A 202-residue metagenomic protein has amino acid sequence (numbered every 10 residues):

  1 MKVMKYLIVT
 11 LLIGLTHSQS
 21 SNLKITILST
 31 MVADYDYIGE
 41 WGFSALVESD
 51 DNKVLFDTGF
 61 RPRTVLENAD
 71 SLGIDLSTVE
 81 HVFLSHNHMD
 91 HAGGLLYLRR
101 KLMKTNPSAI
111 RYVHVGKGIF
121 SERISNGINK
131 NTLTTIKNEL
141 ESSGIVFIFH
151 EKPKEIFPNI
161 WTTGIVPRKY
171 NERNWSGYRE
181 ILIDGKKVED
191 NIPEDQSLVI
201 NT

Functional and structural regions predicted by a protein language model:
V3-S18: Sec-dependent N-terminal signal peptides
K24-L72, D190-T202: Conserved beta-strand hairpin/beta-sheet module of binuclear metal-dependent hydrolase folds, prominently
I38, N52-H81, R99, K104 (+2 more regions): Pre-active-site segment of Zn-dependent metallo-hydrolases
V79-M89, V113: Metallo-beta-lactamase
A92-L95: Active-site histidine-anchored catalytic micro-motif
L102-Y112: A short helix->loop->beta-strand "cap" motif at the edges of active sites that frequently abuts
K117-S142: Active-site neighborhood of divalent metal-dependent phosphoester bond hydrolases
K152-I200: Active-site-proximal loop/helix segment associated with metal-binding centers of metalloenzymes
